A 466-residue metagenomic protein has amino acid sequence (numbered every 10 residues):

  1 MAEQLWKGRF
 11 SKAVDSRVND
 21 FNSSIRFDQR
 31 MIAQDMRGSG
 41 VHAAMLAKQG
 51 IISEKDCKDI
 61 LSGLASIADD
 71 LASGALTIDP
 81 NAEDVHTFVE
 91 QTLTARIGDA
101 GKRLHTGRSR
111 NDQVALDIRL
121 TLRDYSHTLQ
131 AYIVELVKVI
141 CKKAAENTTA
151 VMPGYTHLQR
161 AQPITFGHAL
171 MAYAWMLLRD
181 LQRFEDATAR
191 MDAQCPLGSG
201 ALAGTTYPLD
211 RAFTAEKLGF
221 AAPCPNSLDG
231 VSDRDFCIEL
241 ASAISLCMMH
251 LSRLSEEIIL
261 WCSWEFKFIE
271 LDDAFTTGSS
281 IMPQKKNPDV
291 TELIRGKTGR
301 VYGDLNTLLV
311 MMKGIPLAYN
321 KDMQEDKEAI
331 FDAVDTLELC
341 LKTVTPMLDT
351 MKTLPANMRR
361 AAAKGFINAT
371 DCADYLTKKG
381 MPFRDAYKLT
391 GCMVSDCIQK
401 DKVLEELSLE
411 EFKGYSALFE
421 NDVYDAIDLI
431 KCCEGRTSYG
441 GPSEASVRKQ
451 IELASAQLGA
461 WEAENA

Functional and structural regions predicted by a protein language model:
A2-Q194, G200, G204, L209-A215 (+8 more regions): A helix-coil-helix interface module used to build multimeric assemblies and to scaffold catalytic/cofactor sites
A2-Q34, G38, D99-A100, M282-A466: Glycine-rich cofactor/substrate-binding loops
A33, R119, R123-Q130, V134 (+10 more regions): Short amphipathic alpha-helical segments with heptad-repeat character
S39, I60, I67, L129 (+16 more regions): Amphipathic alpha-helices that form helix-helix packing interfaces
H42-I52, T165-H168, I238-L246, D371-G380: Short, well-ordered beta-strand elements within core beta-sheets of diverse protein domains
H105, R110-Q113, H157-I164, H168 (+7 more regions): Alpha-helix capping and helix-loop boundary segments enriched in small/acidic/polar residues
L218-V310: Acidic, glycine-rich loop-and-beta core segments that form the ion-binding/anion-interacting portion of active sites
